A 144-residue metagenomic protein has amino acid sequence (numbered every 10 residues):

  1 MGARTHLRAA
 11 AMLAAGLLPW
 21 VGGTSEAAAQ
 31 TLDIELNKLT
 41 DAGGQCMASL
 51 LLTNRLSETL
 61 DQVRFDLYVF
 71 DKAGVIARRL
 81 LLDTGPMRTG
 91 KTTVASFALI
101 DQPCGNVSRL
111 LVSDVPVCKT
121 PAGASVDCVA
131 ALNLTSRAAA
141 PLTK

Functional and structural regions predicted by a protein language model:
M1-T5: N-terminal secretory signal peptides that target proteins for export/translocation
A10-G22: Bacterial N-terminal signal peptides
A27-S49, N133, R137-T143: Low-complexity, acidic Ser/Thr/Pro/Gly-rich terminal tails and inter-domain linkers that flank the onset of structured
L50-S57: Asparagine-centered strand-capping/turn motif at beta-strand->loop junctions
E58-Q62, A77: Short acidic/proline- and small/hydrophobic-mixed sequence motifs that coincide with surface turns and coil-to-beta
F65-L67: Hydrophobic beta-strand segments
F70-N106: Intrinsically disordered, low-complexity Pro/Gly/Ser/Thr-rich segments with frequent PxxP/GP/PP motifs and embedded
D101-K144: Terminal connector regions
